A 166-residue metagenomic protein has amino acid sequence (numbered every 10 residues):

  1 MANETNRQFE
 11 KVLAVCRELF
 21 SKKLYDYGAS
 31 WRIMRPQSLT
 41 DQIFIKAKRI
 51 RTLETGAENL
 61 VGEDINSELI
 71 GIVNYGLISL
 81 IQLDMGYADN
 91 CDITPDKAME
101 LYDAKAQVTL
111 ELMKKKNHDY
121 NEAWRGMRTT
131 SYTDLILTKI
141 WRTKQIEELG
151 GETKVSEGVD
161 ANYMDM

Functional and structural regions predicted by a protein language model:
M1-D165: Intrinsically disordered, low-complexity regulatory regions that flank transcription factor DNA-binding cores
